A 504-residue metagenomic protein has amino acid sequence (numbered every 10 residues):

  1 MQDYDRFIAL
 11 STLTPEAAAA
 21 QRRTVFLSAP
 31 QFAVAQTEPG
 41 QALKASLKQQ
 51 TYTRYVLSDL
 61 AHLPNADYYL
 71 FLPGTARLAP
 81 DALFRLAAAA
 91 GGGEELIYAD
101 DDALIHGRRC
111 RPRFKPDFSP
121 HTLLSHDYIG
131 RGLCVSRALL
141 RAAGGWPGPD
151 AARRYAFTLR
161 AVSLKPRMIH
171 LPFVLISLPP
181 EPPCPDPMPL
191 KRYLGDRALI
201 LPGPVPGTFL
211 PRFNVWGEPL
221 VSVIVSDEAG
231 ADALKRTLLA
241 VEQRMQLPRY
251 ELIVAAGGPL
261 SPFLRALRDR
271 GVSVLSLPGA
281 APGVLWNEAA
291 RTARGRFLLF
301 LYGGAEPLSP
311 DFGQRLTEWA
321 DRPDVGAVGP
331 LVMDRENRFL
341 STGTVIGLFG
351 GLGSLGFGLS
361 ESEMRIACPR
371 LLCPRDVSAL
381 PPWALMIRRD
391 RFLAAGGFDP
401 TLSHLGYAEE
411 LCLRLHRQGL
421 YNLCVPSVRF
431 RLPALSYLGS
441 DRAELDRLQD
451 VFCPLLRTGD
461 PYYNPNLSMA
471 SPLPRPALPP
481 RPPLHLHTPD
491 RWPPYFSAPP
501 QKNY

Functional and structural regions predicted by a protein language model:
M1-A29, C184-V221, E336, L348-G350 (+3 more regions): C-terminal, non-catalytic tails of nucleotide-sugar-dependent glycosyltransferases
T24-A29, A45-R54, L239-R249: Short, acidic, metal-binding catalytic loop of nucleotide-sugar glycosyltransferases
D59-P64, L277-A293: Glycine-rich, basic loop-to-helix element that forms the pyrophosphate-binding segment of sugar-nucleotide handling
Y69, L298: Short aromatic/hydrophobic "clamp" motif used to bind/position activated sugar donors
P73-R77, D100, Y302-E306: The conserved acidic donor/metal-binding loop of glycosyltransferases
D81-C110, S309-F349: Conserved donor NDP-sugar-binding/catalytic core segment of glycosyltransferases
C110-V135, G347-I387: A recurrent flexible, glycine/aromatic-enriched loop bordering the glycosyltransferase active site that acts as
L139, P149-P172, F312-L316, L371-G396 (+1 more regions): A short, conserved alpha-helix in the catalytic core of glycosyltransferases
